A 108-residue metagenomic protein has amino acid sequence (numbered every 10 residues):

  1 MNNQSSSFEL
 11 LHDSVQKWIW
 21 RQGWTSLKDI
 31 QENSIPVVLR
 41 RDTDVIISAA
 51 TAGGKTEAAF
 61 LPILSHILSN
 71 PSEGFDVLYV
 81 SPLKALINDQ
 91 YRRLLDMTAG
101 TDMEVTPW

Functional and structural regions predicted by a protein language model:
M1-E9: Compact, charge-rich alpha-helical regulatory domains located at protein termini
E9, K17-W108: Conserved P-loop/Walker A NTP-binding site and adjacent catalytic elements of P-loop NTPases
